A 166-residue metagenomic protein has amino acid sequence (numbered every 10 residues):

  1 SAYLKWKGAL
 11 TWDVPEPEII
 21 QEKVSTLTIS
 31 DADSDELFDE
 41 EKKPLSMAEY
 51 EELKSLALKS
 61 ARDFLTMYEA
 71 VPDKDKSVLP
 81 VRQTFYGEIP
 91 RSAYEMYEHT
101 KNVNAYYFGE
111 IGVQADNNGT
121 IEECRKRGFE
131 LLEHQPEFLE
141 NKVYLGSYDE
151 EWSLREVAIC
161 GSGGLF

Functional and structural regions predicted by a protein language model:
A2-F166: Aromatic-glycine hotspot motif
